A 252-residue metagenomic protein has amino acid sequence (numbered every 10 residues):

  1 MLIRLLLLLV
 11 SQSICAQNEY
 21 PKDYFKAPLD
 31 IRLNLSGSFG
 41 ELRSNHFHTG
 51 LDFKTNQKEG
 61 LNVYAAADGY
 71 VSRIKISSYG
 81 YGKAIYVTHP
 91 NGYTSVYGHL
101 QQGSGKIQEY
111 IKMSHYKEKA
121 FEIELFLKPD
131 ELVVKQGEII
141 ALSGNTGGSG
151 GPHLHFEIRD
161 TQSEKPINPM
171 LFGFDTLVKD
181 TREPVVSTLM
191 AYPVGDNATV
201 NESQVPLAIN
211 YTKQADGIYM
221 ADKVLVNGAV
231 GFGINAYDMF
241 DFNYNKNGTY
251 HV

Functional and structural regions predicted by a protein language model:
M1-D23: Bacterial Sec-dependent N-terminal signal peptides
I14, K112, H155-I158: Hydrophobic alpha-helical segments
A16-T94, Q101-K106, E122, L127-D130 (+4 more regions): Surface-exposed, glycine-biased beta-strand/turn segments
L100-Q101, G151-R159: Histidine-centered catalytic micro-motifs
I111-E122: A solvent-exposed, charged loop/short amphipathic helix patch at secondary-structure junctions
E138-I140: Intrinsically disordered, low-complexity N-terminal tails
